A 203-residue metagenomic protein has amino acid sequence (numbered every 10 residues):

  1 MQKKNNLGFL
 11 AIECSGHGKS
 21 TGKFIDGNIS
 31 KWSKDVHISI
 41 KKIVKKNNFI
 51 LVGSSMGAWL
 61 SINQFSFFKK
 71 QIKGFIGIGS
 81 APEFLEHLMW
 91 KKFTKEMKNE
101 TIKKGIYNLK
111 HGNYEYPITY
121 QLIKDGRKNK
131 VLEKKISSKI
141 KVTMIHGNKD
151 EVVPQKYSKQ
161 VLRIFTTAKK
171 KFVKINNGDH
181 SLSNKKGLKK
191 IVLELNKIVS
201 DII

Functional and structural regions predicted by a protein language model:
M1-T21: Conserved alpha/beta-hydrolase
G18-I43: Catalytic nucleophile-loop/oxyanion-hole region of alpha/beta-hydrolase and closely related hydrolase-like folds
G53-S61: Gly/Ala-rich beta-loop-alpha elbow adjacent to hydrolase catalytic centers
K70-I118: Hydrolase active-site cap/lid region
E115-K135: Active-site nucleophile elbow and catalytic-triad environment of alpha/beta-hydrolase enzymes
S137-S138, M144-H146, D150: Short beta-strand/loop motif that positions the catalytic acidic residue of the alpha/beta-hydrolase fold
E151-Y157, S183: Conserved alpha/beta-hydrolase "acid-adjacent" motif
G178-K190: Catalytic histidine-centered segment of alpha/beta-hydrolase-like enzymes
